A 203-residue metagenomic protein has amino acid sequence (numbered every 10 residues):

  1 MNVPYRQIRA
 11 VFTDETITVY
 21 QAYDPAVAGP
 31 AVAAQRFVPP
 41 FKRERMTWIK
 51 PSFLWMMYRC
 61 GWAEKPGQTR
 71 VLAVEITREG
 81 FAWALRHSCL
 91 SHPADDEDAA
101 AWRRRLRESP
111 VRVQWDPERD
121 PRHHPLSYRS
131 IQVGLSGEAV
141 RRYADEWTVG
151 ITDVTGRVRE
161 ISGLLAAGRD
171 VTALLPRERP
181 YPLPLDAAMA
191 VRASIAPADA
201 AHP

Functional and structural regions predicted by a protein language model:
M1-I17, K42-R45, W62-P203: Conserved NAD+-utilizing ADP-ribose enzyme module
D14-L54, R59-K65: Glycine-rich loop/turn
